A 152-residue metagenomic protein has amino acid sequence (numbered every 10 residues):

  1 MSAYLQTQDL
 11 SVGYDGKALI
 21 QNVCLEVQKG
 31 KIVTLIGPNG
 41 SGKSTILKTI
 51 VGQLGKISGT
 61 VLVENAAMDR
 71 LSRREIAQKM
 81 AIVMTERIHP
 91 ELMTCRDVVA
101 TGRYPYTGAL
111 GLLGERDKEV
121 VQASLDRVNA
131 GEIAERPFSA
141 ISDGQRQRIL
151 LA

Functional and structural regions predicted by a protein language model:
I36-P38: The feature captures the beta-strand-to-loop junction immediately N-terminal to the Walker
V51: Helix-to-loop junction immediately C-terminal to a conserved catalytic motif
G59-A67, I76: Conserved ABC transporter NBD signature motif
A100, E115-I133: Conserved ABC ATPase "signature" region
G111-L113, P137-I141, Q145: Conserved ABC ATPase signature
L151-A152: Hydrophobic anchor residue at the start of the ABC signature
